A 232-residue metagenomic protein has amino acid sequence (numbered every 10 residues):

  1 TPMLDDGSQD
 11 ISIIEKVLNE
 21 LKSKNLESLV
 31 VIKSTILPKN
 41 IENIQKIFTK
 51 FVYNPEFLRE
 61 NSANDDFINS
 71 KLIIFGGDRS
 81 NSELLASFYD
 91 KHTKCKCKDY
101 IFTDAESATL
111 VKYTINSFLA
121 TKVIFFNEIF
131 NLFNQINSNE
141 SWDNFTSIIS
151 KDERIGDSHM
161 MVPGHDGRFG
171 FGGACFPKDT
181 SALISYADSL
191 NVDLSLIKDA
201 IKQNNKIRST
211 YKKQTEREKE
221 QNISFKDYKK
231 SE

Functional and structural regions predicted by a protein language model:
T1-P2, L190: A short small-residue
P2-S62: Rossmann-like NAD(P)(H) cofactor-binding subdomain of soluble oxidoreductases
E15-V30, Q45-K50, I73-G76, K91-C95 (+1 more regions): Solvent-exposed, well-ordered amphipathic alpha-helical segments that flank/support binding or catalytic loops
V31, N116, G170-F171: Short, contiguous strand/loop micro-motifs
K33-S34, T103, G172: Glycine- and other small-residue-rich loops at beta-strand/loop junctions that grip anionic moieties
E42-N54, R59-S158, Y186-D193, D199: Internal alpha-helical scaffold of NAD(P)-dependent oxidoreductase catalytic cores
N127, N134-E232: NAD(P)-dependent Rossmann-like dehydrogenase/reductase catalytic/cofactor-binding core
